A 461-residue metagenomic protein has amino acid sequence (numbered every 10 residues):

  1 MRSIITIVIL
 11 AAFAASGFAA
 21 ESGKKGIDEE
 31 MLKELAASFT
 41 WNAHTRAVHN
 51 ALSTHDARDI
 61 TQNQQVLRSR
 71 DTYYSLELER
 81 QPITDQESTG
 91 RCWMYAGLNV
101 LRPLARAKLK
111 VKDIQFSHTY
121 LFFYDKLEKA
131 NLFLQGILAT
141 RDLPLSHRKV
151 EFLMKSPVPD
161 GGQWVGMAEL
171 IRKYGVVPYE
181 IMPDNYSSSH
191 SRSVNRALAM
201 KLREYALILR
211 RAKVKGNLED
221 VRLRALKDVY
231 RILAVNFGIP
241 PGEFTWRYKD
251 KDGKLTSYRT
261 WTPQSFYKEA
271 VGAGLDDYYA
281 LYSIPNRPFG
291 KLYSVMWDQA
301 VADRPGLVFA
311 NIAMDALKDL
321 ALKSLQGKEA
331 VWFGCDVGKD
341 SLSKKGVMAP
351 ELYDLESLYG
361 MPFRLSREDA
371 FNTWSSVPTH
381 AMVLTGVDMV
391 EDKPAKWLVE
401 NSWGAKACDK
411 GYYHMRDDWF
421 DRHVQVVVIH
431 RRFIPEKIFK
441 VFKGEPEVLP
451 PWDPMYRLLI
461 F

Functional and structural regions predicted by a protein language model:
M1-I5: Positively charged n-region of N-terminal signal peptides that target proteins for export
T6-S16: Bacterial N-terminal signal peptides
E21-G23, G216-F461: Active-site signature of cysteine proteases
S22-P82: N-terminal regions that are enriched for targeting/export leaders and immediately downstream pro/stem segments
R70, L78-A139: Post-signal peptide N-terminal segment of secreted/secretory-pathway proteins
L78-G90, F152-V158, R304-N311, L320-A321 (+1 more regions): Second-shell loop/turn segments in exported
M94, Y120-F123, E169, P178-I181 (+3 more regions): Structural recognition of the beta-strand scaffold that forms the well-ordered cores of secreted hydrolase catalytic
H118-Y248: Papain-like cysteine protease catalytic cores
